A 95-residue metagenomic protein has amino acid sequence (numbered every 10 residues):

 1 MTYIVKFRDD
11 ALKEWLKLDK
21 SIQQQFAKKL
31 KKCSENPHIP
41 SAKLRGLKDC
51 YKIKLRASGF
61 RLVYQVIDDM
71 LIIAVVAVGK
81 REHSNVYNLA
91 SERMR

Functional and structural regions predicted by a protein language model:
T2-I4, K13-K17, L55-F60, Q65-R95: Enriched for short, Lys/Arg-rich terminal
I4, A27, S41, C50-K52 (+1 more regions): Generic N-terminal leader/processing signal
F7-I39: N-terminal first-folded block
D10, D49, K80: Residues that form or immediately flank small-molecule/cofactor binding pockets and catalytic motifs
L16, I22, R45-D49, K54 (+1 more regions): Helix-centric, low-specificity signal for extended rod-like, repetitive segments
K31-L55: A short, surface-exposed loop/turn module that caps and links secondary-structure elements
